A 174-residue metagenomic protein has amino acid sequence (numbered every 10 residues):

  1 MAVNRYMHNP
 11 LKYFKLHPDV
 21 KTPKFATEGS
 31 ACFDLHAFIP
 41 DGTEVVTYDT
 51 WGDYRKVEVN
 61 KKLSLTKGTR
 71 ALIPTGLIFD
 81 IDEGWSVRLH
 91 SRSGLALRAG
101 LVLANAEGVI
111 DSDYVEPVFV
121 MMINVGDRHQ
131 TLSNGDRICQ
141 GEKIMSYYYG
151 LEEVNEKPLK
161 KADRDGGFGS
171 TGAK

Functional and structural regions predicted by a protein language model:
M1-K174: DUTPase catalytic domain/fold
